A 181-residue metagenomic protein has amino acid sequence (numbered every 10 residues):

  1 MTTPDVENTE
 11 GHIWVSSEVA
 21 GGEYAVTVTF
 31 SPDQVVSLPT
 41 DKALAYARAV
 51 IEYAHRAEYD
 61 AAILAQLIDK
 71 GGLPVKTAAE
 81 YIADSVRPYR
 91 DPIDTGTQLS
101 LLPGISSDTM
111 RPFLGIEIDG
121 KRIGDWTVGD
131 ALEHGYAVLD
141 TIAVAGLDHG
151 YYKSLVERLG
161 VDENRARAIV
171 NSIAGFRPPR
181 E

Functional and structural regions predicted by a protein language model:
M1-E181: Positively charged, low-complexity terminal tracts and the immediately adjacent first secondary-structure elements
